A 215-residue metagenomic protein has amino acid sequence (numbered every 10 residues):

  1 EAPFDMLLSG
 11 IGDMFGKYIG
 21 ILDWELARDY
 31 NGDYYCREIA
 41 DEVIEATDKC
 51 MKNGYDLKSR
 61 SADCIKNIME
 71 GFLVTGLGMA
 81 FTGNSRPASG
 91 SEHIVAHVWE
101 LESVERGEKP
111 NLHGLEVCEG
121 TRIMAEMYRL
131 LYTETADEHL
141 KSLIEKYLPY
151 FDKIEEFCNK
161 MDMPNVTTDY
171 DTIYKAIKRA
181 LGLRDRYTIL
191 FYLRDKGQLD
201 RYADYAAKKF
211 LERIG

Functional and structural regions predicted by a protein language model:
E1-A46: A glycine/threonine-rich phosphate-anchoring loop and its flanking beta-alpha core in nucleotide/phosphate-binding
P3, C36, S61, L112 (+1 more regions): Helix N-cap and loop-to-helix transition residues
P3, E42, H113, N159-M161: Generic detector of ordered secondary-structure context
I11-F15, I65-M79, T121, C158 (+1 more regions): Short alpha-helical scaffolding segments that buttress acidic/His motifs in well-ordered protein cores
M14, L131-G215: C-terminal charged capping/lid subdomain of soluble metabolic enzymes
I19, D23-A27, Y55-K58, A80 (+5 more regions): Residue-level signal for secondary-structure boundary elements
Y34-E42, V95, D200-D204: Short amphipathic alpha-helical patches
D41-K153: Active-site segments that bind and position negatively charged phosphate/pyrophosphate groups
